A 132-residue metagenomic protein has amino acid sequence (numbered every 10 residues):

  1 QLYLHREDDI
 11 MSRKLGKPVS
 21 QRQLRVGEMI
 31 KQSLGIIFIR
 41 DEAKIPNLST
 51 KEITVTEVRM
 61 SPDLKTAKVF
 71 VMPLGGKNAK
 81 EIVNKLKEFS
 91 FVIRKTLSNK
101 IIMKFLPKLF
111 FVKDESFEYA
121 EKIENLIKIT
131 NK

Functional and structural regions predicted by a protein language model:
L4-T66, M72-K132: Charge-rich, low-complexity N-terminal segments
